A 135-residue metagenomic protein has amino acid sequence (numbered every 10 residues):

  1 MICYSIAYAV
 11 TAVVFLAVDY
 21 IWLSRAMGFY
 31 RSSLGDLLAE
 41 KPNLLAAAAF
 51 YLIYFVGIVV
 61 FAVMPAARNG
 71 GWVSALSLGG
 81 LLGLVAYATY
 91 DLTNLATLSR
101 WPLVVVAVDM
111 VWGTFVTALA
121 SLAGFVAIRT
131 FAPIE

Functional and structural regions predicted by a protein language model:
M1-E135: Juxtamembrane/disordered regions of integral membrane proteins
